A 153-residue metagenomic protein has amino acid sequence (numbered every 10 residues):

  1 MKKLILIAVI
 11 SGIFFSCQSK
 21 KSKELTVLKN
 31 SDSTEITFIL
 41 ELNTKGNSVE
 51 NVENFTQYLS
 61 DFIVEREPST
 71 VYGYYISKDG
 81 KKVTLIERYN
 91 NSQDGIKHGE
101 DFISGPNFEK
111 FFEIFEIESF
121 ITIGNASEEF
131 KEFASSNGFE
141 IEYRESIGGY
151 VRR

Functional and structural regions predicted by a protein language model:
M1-K23: Bacterial Sec-dependent N-terminal signal peptides
C17-V83, N90-E100, I114-R153: Short S/T/G/P-rich N-terminal loop/turn motif that feeds into the first structured element of a domain
I86-E87, K110: A short gly/proline-enriched turn/hairpin at secondary-structure junctions
